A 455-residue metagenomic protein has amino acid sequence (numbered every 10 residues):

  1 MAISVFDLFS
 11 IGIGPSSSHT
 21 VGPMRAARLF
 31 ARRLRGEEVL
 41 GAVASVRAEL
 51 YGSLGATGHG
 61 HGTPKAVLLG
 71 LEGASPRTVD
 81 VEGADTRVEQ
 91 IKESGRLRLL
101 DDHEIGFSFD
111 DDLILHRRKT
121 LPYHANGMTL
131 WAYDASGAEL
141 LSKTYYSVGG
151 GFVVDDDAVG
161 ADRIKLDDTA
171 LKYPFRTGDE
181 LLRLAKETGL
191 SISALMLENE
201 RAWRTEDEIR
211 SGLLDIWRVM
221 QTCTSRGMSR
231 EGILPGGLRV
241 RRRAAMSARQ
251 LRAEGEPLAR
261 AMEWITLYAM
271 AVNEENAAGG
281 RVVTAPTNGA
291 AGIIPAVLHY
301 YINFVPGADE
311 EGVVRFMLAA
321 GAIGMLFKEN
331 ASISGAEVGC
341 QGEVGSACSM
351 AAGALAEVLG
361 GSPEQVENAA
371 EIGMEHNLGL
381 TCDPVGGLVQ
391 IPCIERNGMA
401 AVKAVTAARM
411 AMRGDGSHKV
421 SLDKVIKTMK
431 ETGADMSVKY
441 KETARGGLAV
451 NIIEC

Functional and structural regions predicted by a protein language model:
M1-I11, E37: An N-terminal structural lobe/cap that precedes and organizes the functional/catalytic core across diverse proteins
F9-A27, A278-V297, C340-S349: Conserved phosphate/anionic-ligand binding catalytic regions in large, soluble enzymes, centered on
S18-R35, P295-G307, A352-G360: Alpha-helical support elements that line or immediately flank enzyme active sites and cofactor-binding pockets
S45-G58, Q90-L97, F316-E329, E371-P384 (+1 more regions): Short, mixed-charge aromatic SLiMs
P76-E254: C-terminal regulatory domains involved in ligand/effector binding and gene-expression control
R204-G339, G447-C455: Accessory "access/gating" subregions that flank catalytic or transport cores
G307-A308, A319, M325-G398, M410-K419: Hydrophobic alpha-helical bundle architecture
K419-C455: Extended hydrophobic packing segments that form well-structured cores
